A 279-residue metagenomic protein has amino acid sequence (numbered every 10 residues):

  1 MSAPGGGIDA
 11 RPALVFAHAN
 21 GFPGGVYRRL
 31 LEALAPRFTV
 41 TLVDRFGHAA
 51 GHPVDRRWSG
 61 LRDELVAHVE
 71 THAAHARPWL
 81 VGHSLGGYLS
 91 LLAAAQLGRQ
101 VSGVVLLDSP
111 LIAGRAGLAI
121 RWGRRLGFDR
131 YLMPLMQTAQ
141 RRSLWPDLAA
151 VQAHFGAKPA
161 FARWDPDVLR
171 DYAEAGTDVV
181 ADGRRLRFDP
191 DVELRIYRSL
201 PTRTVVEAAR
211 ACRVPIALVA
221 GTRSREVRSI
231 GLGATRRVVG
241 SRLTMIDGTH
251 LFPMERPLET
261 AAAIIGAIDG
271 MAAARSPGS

Functional and structural regions predicted by a protein language model:
I8-H52: Conserved HGGG/HGGXW glycine-rich cap/lid loop of the alpha/beta-hydrolase fold
V15-A19, H83, A220: The conserved beta1-alpha1 loop
T41, R45-V81, L111, I120-G123 (+1 more regions): Active-site loop/oxyanion-hole signature of alpha/beta-hydrolase fold enzymes
V43, T244-T249: Short glycine-rich catalytic loops that host catalytic nucleophiles or stabilize transition states across multiple
R77-A119: Conserved hydrolase catalytic core segment
V104-L144, R228: Flexible "cap/lid" loop of the alpha/beta hydrolase fold
D167, G176-R236: Conserved serine/cysteine hydrolase catalytic core
G248-L258: Catalytic histidine-centered segment of alpha/beta-hydrolase-like enzymes
